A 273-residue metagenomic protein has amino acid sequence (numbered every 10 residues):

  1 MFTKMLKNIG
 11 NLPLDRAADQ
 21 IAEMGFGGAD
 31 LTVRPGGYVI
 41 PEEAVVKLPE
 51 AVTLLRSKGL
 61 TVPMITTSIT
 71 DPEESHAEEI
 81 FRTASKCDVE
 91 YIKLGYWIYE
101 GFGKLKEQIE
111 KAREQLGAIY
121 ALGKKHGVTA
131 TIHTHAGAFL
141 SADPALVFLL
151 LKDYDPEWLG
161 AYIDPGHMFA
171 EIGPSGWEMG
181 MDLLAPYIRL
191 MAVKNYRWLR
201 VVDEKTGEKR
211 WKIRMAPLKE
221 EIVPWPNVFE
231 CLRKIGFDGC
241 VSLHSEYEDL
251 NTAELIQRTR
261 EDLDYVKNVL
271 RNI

Functional and structural regions predicted by a protein language model:
M1-L6, A29-L31, V62-T67, I92-L94 (+4 more regions): Hydrophobic faces of well-ordered beta-strands that scaffold small-molecule active sites in alpha/beta enzyme cores
M5-I9, T32-G36, T67-T70, W97-Y99 (+4 more regions): Active-site beta-loop-alpha junctions enriched in small/polar residues
P13-E23, L54-S57, T61, I69-I163 (+1 more regions): Active-site acidic/histidine proton-transfer and metal-coordination neighborhood in alpha/beta enzyme cores
I21, A29, L55, A84 (+6 more regions): Conserved, mostly hydrophobic/aromatic
G28, A121-I222, F229, R271: Acidic/histidine-rich catalytic cores of soluble enzymes
D30-V52, F102-G103: Glycine-rich, proline-tolerant flexible connector loops at the mouths of alpha/beta enzymes
Y196-W198, K212-R214, D238-D249: Active-site clefts of carbohydrate-active enzymes
E254-I273: C-terminal helical cap(s) of enzyme catalytic domains, especially alpha/beta-barrels
